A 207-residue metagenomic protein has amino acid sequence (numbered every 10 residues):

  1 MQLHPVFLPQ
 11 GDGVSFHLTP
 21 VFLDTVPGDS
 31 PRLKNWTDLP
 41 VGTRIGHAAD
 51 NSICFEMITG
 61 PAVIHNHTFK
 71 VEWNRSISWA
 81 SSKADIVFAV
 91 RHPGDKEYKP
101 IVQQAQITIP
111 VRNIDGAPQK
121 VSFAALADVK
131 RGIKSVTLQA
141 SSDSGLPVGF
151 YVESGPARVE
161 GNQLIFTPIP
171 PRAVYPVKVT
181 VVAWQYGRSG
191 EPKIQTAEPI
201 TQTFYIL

Functional and structural regions predicted by a protein language model:
M1-L207: Solvent-exposed beta-strand/loop surfaces, strongest in extracytoplasmic domains of secreted and cell-surface proteins
